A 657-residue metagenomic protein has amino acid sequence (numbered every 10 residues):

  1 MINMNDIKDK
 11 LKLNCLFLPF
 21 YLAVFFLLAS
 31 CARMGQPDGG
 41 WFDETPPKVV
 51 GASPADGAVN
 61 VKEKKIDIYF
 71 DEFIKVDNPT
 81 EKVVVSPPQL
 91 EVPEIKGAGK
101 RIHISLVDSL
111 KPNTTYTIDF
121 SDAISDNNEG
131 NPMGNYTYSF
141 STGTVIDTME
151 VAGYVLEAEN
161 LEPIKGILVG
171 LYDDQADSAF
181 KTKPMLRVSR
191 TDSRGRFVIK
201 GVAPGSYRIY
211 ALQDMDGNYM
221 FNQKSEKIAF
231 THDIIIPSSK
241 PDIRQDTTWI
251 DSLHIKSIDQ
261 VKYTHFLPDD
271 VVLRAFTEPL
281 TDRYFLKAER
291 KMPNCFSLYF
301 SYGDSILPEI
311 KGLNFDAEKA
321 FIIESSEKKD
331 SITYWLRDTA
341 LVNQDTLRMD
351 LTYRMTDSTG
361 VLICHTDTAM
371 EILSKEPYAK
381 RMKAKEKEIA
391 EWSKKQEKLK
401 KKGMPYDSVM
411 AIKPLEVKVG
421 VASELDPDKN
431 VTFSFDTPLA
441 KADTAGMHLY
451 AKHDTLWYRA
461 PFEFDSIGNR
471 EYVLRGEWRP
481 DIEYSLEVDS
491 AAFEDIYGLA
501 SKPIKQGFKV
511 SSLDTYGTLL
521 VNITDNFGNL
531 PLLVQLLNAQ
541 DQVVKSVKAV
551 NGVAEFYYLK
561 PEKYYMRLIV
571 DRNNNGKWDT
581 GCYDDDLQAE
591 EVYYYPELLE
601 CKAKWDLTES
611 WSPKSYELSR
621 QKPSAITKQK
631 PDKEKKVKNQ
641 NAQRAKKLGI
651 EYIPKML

Functional and structural regions predicted by a protein language model:
I2-L657: N-terminal targeting or signal-anchor segments and their processing/structural boundaries
